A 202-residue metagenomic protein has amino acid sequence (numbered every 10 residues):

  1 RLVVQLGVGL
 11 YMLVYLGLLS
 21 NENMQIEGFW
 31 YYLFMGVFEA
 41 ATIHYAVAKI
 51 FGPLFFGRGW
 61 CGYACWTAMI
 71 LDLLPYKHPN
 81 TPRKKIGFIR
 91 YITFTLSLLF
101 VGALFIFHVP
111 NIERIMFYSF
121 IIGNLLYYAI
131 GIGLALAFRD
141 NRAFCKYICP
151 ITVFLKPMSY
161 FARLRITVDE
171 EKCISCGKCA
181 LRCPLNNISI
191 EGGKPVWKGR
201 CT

Functional and structural regions predicted by a protein language model:
R1-I190, G199: Non-ligating segments of multi-cofactor redox enzymes
